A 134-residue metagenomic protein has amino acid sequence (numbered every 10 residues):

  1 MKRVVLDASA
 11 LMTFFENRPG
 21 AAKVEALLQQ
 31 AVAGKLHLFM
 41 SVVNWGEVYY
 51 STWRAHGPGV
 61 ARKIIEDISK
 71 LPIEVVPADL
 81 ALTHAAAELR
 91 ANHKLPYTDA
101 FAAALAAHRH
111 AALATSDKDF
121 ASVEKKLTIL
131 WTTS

Functional and structural regions predicted by a protein language model:
M1-M40, W53-E66, T132-S134: Short, well-structured N-terminal submotif of metal-dependent ribonuclease cores
M1-R3, A103-S134: Acidic, PIN/NYN-like endoribonuclease modules and their adjacent C-terminal/linker elements
L11-M12, W45, F120-A121: A generic structural signal for short hydrophobic patches within well-formed alpha-helices
P19, V43-N44, A78-A81, F101 (+1 more regions): Short beta->alpha linker loops
V32, S69, A107: Anion (oxyanion) recognition and catalysis
S51-R54, P72: Helix-loop "lid/cap" segments that line or gate small-molecule binding pockets
E74-A114: Active-site neighborhoods of divalent-metal-dependent phosphate/nucleic-acid chemistry enzymes
